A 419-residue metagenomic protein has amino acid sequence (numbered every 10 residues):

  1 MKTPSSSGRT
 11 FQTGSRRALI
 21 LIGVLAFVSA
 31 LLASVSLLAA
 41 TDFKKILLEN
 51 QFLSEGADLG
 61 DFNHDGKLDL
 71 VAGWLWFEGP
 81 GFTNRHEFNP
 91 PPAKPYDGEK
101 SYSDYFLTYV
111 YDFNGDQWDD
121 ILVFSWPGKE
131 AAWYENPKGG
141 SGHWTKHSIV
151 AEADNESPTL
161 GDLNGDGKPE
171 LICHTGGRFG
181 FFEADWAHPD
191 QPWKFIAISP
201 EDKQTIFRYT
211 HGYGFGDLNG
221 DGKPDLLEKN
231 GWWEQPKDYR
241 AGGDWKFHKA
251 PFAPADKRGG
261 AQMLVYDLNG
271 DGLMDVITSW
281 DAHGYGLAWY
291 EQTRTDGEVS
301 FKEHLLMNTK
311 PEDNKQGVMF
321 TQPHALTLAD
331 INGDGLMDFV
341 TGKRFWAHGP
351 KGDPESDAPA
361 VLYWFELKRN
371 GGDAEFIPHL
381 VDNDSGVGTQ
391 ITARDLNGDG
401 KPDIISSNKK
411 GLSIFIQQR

Functional and structural regions predicted by a protein language model:
M1-R17: N-terminal secretory signal peptides that target proteins for export/translocation
F11, A18-L19, L25, S148 (+1 more regions): Small/flexible residues
Q12, A33-S34, D119: Sensor of tandemly repeated, compositionally biased sequence architecture
A18-S36: Bacterial N-terminal signal peptides
L37-R419: Beta-propeller-forming repeat regions
